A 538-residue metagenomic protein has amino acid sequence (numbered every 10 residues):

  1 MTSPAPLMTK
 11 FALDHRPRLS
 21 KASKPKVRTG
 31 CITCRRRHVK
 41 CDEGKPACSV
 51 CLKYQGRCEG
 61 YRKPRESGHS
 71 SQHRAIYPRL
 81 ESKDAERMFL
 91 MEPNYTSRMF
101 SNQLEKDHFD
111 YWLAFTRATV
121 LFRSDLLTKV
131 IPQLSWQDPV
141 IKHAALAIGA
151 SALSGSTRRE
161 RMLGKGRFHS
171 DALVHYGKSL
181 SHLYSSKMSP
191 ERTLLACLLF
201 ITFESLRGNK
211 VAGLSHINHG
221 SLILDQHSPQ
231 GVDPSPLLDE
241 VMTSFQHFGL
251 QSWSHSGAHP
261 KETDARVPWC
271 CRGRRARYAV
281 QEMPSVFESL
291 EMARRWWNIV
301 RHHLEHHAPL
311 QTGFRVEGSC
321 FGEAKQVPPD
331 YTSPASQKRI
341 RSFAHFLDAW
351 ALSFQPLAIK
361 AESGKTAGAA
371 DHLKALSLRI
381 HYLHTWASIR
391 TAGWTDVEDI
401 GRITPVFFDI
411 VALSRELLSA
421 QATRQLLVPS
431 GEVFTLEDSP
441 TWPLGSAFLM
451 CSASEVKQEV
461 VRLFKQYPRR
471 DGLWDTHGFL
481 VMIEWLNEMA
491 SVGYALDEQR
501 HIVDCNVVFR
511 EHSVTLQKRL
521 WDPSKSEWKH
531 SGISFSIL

Functional and structural regions predicted by a protein language model:
M1-R36, V50-I131, R158, M162 (+2 more regions): Intrinsically disordered, low-complexity regulatory regions with latent secondary structure
S3-P6, K10, D14-R16, D42 (+3 more regions): Fungal-biased detection of long, low-complexity, Ser/Thr- and Lys/Arg-rich intrinsically disordered regions
A47-C58, G208-A212, H219: Hydrophobic or amphipathic alpha-helical targeting/insertion segments
P64-E66, D84-D138, K142-G149, T157-K338 (+2 more regions): Intrinsically disordered, low-complexity acidic/Ser/Thr-rich segments used as protein-protein interaction/activation
F109, H169, L173-L180, L214-S221 (+11 more regions): Hydrophobic core segments within long, regular secondary-structure runs in both alpha- and beta-rich folds
W136, A150-S154, S205, I389-A392 (+2 more regions): Specific register positions within alpha-helical solenoid repeats of the TPR/Sel1-like families, i.e., one
L183-S186, E204, L224-G231, A358 (+2 more regions): Alpha-helical junction/boundary sensor with strong preference for TPR arrays
L310-V406: Non-catalytic interaction/regulatory modules that flank or connect domains
